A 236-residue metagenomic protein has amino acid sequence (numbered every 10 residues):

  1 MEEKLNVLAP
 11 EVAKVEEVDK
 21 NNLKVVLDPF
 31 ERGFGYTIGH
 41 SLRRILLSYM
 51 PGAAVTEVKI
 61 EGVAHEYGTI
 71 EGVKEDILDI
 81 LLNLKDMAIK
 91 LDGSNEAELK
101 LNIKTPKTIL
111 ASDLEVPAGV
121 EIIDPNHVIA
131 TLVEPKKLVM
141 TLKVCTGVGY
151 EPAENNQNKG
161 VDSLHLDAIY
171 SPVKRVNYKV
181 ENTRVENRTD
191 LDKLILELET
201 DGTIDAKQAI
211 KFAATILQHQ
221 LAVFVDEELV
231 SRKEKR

Functional and structural regions predicted by a protein language model:
M1-R236: Protein-protein interaction/assembly regions in multi-subunit complexes
